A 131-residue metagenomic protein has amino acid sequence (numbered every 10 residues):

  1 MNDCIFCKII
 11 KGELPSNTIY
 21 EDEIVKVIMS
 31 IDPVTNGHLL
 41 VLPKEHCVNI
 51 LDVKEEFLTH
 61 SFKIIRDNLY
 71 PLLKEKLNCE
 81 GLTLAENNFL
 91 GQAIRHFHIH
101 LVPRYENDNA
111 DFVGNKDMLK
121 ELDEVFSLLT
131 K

Functional and structural regions predicted by a protein language model:
M1-K131: HIT superfamily nucleotide-processing domains
